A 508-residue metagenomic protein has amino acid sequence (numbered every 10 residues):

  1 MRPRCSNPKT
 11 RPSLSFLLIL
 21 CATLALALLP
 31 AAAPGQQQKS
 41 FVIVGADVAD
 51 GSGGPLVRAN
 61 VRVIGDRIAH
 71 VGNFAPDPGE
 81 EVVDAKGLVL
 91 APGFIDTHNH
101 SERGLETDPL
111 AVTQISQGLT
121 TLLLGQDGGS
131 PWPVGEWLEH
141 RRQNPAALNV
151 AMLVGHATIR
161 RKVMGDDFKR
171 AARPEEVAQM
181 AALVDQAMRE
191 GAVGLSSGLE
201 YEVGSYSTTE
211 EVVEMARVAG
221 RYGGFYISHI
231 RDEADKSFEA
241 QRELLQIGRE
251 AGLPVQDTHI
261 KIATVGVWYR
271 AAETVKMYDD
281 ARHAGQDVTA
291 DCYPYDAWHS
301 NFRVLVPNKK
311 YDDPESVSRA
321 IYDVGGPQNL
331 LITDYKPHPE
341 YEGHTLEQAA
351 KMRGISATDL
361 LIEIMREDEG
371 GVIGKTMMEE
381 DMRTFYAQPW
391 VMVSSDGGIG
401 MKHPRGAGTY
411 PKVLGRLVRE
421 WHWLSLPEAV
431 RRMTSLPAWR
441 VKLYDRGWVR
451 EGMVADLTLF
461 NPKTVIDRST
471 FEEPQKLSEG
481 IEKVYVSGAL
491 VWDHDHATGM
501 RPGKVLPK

Functional and structural regions predicted by a protein language model:
M1-L14: N-terminal secretory signal peptides that target proteins for export/translocation
S15-L29: Bacterial N-terminal signal peptides
A33-A59, I64, N73-F74, I115 (+1 more regions): Active-site microenvironment of metallo-dependent hydrolases
P76-E80, A85-R141, P145: Metal-associated gating/positioning segment near the N- to mid-region
R103-A111, E176-Q186, A240: Short, acidic/polar
N144-P145, T209-S228, A251: Alpha-helix-loop-beta-strand connector modules within alpha/beta enzyme cores
L153-V154, T158, K162-P174, A178-E202 (+5 more regions): Active-site neighborhoods of metal-dependent hydrolases
